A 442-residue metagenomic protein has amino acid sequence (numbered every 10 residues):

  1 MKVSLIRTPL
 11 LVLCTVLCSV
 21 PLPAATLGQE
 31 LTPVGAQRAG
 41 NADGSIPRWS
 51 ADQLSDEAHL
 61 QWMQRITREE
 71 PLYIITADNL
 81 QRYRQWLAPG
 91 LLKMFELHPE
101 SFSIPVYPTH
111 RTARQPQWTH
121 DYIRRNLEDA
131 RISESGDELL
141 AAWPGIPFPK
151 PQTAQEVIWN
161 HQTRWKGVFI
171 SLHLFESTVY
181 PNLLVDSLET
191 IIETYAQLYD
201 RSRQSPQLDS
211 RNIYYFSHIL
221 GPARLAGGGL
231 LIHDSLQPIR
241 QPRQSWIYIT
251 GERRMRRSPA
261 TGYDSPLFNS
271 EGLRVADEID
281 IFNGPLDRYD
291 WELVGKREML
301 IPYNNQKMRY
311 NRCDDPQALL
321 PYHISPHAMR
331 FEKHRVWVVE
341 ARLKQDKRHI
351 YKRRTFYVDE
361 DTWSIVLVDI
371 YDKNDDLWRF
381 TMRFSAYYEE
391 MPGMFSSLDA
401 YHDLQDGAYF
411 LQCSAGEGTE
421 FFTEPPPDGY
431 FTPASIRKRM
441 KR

Functional and structural regions predicted by a protein language model:
K2-L10: Bacterial N-terminal signal peptides that target proteins for export
S4, V16-C18, G28: Residue-level detector of alpha-helical hydrophobic segments embedded in or interacting with membranes
P9-S19: Bacterial N-terminal signal peptides
V20-A24: Sec/Tat signal peptide C-region and signal peptidase I cleavage site
L27-R243, I249: Solvent-exposed N-terminal domain segments of exported/luminal and surface proteins
G28-D52, I66, I75, A88 (+2 more regions): Gly/Pro-enriched, hydrophobic low-complexity segments that function as extracytoplasmic propeptides/linkers
S171-G221, I279-F356, V366-V368: Extended beta-strand-rich segments in extracellular/periplasmic secretory proteins, especially within noncatalytic
E417-R442: Long, C-terminal catalytic modules of enzymes
